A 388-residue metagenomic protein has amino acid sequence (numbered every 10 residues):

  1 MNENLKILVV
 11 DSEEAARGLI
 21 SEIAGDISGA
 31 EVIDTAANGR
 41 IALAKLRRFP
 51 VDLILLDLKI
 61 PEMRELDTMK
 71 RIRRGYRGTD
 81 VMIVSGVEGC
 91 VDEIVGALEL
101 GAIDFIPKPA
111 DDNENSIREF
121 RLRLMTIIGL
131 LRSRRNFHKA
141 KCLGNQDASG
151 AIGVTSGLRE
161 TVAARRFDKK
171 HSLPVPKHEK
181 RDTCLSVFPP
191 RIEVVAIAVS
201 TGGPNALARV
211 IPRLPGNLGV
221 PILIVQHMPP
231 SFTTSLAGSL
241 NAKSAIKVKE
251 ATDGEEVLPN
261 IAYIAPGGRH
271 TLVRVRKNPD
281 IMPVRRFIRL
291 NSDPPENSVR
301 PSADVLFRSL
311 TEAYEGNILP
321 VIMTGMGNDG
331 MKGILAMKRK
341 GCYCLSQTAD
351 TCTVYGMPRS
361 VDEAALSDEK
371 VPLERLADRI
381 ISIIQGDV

Functional and structural regions predicted by a protein language model:
N2-G29, T35, R40-L55, K59-V388: Conserved acid/base catalytic micro-environments in cytosolic active-site loops
